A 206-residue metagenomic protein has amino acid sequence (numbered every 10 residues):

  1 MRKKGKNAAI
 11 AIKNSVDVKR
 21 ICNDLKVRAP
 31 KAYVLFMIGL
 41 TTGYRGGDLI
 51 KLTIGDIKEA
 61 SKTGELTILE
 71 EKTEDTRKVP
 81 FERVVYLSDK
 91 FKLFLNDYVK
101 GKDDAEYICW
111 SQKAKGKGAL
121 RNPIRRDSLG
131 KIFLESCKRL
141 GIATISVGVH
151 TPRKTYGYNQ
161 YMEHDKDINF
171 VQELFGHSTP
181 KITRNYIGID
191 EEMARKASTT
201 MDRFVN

Functional and structural regions predicted by a protein language model:
M1-I12, R203-N206: C-terminal secondary-structure termini that scaffold catalytic or DNA-interacting sites
R2, S15-T42, G46: Basic, Lys/Arg- and aromatic-enriched nucleic-acid-binding interface segment
S15-V18, S88-A143: Active-site/catalytic core of tyrosine-dependent DNA strand-transfer enzymes
L35, G47-L52, V171: Alpha-helix N-cap/helix-start motif at helix boundaries, enriched for small hydrophobics
K51-F91: Conserved tyrosine-mediated DNA breakage-rejoining catalytic core shared by Y-recombinases
D56-K62, K166-I187: Short, polar N-cap/turn motifs at the start of nucleic acid-interacting alpha helices
I68, K72-E74, F175-T200: Catalytic-site neighborhood detector that most strongly recognizes the C-terminal catalytic loop/helix of tyrosine
A143-Q160: Short basic/aromatic active-site micro-motif
